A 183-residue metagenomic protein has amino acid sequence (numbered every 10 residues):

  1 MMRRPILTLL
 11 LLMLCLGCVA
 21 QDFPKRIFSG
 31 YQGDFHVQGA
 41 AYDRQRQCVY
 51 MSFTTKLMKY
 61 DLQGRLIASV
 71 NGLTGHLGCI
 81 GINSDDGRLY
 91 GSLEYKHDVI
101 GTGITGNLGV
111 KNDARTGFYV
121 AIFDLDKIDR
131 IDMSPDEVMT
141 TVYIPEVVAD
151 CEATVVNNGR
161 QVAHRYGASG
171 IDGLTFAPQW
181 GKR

Functional and structural regions predicted by a protein language model:
K25-G30, K127-I171: Surface-exposed loop and turn segments in beta-propeller and other repeat-based domains that flank or scaffold
R26-T55, G170-P178: Beta-strand-rich domains and repeat architectures in extracellular enzymes and scaffolds, especially beta-propellers
D34-G39, H76-L77, K96-V99, V155-T175: Signature of short aromatic-glycine-proline-rich micro-motifs recurring in repeat-based ectodomains
D43-L73: Beta-propeller domains
Q45-Q47, D85-G87, W180-K182: Short coil/turn segments that connect the beta-strands within blades of beta-propeller domains
T55, E94-H97, W180: Residue-level signature of beta-propeller blades and closely related beta-rich strand-turn architectures in secreted
Q63-L108: Blade-loop segments of beta-propeller domains
T105-D129: Beta-propeller blade signature
